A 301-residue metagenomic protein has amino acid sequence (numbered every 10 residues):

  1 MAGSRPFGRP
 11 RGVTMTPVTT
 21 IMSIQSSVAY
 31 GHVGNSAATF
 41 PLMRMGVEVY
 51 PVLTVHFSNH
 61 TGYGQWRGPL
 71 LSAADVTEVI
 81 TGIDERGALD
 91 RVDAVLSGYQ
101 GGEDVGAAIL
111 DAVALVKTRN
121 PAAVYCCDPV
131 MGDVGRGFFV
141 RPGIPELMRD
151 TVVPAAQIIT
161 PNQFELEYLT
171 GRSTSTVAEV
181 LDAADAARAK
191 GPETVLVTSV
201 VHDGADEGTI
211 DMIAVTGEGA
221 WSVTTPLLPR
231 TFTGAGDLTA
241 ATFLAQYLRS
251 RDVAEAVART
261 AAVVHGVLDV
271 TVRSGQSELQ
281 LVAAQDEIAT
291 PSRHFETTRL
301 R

Functional and structural regions predicted by a protein language model:
M1-T14: N-terminal amphipathic/basic-hydrophobic helices that include classical n-h-c signal peptides and signal-anchor
R11-V134, F138-F139, Q285-T290, F295-T298: Conserved N-terminal subdomain of the carbohydrate kinase-like
A29, A220-G234: Short pre-catalytic strand/loop immediately N-terminal to key active-site residues, enriched for Gly-Thr
V47, T81-L89, A114, T118 (+7 more regions): Generic secondary-structure signature for well-ordered alpha-helical cores
Q65-L70, G137-P142, G171-S175, L228-P229: Short glycine-enriched, charge-decorated loop/helix-capping segments at active-site entrances that position
V140-A220, R249-A254: Conserved phosphate/ATP/ADP-binding segment of small-molecule kinases
E167-Y168, R230-V253, V257: Short, small-residue alpha-helix embedded
A254-R301: Charged C-terminal helix
